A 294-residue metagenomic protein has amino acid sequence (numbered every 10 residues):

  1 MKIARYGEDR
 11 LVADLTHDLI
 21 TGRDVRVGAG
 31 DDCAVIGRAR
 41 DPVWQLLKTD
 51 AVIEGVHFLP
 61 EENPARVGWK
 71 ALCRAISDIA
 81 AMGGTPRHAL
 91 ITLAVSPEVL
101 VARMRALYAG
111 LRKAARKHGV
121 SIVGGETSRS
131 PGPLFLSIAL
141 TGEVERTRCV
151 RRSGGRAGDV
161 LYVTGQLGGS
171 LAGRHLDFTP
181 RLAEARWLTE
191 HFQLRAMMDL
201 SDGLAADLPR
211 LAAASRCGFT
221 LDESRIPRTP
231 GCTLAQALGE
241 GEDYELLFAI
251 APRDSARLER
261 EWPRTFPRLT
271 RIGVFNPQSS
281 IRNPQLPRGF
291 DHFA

Functional and structural regions predicted by a protein language model:
M1-N63, M82, I91, A109-A115 (+1 more regions): Extreme N-terminal cap/leader segments of soluble proteins
I3, G7, T179, H191 (+1 more regions): Acidic, Ser/Thr/Pro-rich beta/coil linker or hinge segments at domain junctions
V25-V27, P60-I76, E98-A109: Glycine-rich anion/phosphate-binding loops
V35, A75, G83, I122 (+4 more regions): Residue-level signal for inorganic ion chemistry
D41, Q45, V52, T85-L171 (+1 more regions): Glycine-rich anion-binding loops of enzyme active sites
E98, L176-D243: Active-site-proximal betaalpha loop/short-helix elements that scaffold phosphoryl/nucleotidyl transfer chemistry
V101-A102, C149, R253-R260: Short, conserved charged micro-motifs
T141-E143, L247-A251: Short hydrophobic/aromatic beta-strand micro-patches that form the beta-sheet surface supporting nucleotide- or nucleic
